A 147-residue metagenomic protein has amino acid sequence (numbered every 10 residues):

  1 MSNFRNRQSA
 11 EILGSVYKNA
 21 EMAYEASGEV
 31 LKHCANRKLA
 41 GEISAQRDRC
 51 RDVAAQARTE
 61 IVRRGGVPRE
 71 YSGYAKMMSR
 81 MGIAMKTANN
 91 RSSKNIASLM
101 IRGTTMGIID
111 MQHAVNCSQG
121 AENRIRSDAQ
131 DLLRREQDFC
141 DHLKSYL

Functional and structural regions predicted by a protein language model:
S2-N3, S15, M22, E29 (+4 more regions): Long, non-catalytic architectural segments outside compact domain cores
N3, G41, D48, P68-M85 (+1 more regions): Charge-rich, acidic-biased intrinsically disordered regions
N3-C34, N95-Q119: Alpha-helical bundle segments that constitute or directly flank the non-heme di-iron/ferroxidase center
Q8-V16, R37-A55, S93-A97, R124-R135: Alpha-helical scaffold segments that form or flank carboxylate-/histidine-based iron centers
Y24, A54, R58-I61, G82-M85 (+3 more regions): A structural signal for well-ordered alpha-helices, especially hydrophobic packing surfaces of coiled-coils
A40-Y74, L143-Y146: Conserved alpha-helical segments that form or flank metal/cofactor-binding pockets of metalloenzymes
T59-I108: Carboxylate-rich helix-loop segments that flank metal/cofactor sites and access channels in metalloenzymes
